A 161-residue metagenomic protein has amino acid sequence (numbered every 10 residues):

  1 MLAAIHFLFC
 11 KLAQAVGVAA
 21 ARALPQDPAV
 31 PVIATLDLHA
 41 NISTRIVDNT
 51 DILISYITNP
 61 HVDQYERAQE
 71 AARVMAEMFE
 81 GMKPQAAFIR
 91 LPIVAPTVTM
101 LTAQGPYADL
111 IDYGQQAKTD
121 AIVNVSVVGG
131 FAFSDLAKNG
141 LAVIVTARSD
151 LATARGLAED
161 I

Functional and structural regions predicted by a protein language model:
M1, H39, Q85-F88, D135: Core alpha/beta catalytic barrel or barrel-like domain that forms the active/cofactor pocket in diverse metabolic
M1-G81: Active-site histidine-anchored catalytic micro-motif
L24, V30, G81-A86, S134-L136 (+1 more regions): Aromatic-enriched hydrophobic runs in primary sequence
V30, N41-S43, H61-R67, A87-V98 (+3 more regions): Active-site catalytic microenvironments in core metabolic enzymes, especially phosphate/sugar-handling
T50-S55, I89-I93, A137-A142: Short acidic (Asp/Glu) and glycine-rich catalytic loops that position anionic groups and cofactors
A68-A72, A76-T119: Conserved anion/nucleotide-ligand pocket segment
V98-I161: Hard-cation-handling environments
